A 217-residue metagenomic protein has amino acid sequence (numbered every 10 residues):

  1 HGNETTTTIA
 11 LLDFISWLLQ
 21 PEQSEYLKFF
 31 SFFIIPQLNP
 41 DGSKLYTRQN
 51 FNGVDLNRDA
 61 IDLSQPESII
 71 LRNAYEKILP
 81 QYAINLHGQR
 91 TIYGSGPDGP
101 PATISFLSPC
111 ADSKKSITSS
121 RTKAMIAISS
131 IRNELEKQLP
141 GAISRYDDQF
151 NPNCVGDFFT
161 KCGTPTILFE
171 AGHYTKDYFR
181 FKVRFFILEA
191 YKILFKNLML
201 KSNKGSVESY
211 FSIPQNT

Functional and structural regions predicted by a protein language model:
N3-G141, T160: Active-site/substrate-binding loop(s) of hydrolase catalytic cores
I78, F106-T217: C-terminal accessory segments enriched in acidic
